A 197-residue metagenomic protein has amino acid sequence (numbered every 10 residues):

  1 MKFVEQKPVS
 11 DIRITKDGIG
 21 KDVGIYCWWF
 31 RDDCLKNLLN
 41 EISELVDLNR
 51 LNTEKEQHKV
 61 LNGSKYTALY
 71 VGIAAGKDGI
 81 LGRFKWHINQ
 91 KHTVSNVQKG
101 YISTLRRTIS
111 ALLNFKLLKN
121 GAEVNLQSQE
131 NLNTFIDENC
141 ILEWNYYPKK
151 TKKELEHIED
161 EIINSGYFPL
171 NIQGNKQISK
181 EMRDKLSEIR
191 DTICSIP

Functional and structural regions predicted by a protein language model:
M1-P197: Boundary/linker segments flanking structured domains
